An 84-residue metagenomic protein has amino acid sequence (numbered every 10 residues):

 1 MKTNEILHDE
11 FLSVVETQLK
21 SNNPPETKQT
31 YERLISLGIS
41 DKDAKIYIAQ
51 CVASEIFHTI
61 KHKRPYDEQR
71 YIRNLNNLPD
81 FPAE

Functional and structural regions predicted by a protein language model:
M1-E84: Structure-specific DNA junction-binding interface
